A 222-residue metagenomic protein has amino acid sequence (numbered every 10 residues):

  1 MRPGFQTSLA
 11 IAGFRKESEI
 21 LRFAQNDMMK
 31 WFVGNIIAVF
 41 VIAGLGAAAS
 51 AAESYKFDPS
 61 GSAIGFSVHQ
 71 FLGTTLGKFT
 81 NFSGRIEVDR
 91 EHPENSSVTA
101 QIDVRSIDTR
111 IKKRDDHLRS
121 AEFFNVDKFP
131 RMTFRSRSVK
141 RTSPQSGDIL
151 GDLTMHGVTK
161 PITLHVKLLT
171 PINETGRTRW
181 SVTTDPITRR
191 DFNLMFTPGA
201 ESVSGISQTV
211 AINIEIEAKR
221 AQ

Functional and structural regions predicted by a protein language model:
M1-V39, A43, A47, D185: Intrinsic disorder/low-complexity segments
A49-Q222: Low-complexity, acidic/polar, glycine-enriched regions of mature
